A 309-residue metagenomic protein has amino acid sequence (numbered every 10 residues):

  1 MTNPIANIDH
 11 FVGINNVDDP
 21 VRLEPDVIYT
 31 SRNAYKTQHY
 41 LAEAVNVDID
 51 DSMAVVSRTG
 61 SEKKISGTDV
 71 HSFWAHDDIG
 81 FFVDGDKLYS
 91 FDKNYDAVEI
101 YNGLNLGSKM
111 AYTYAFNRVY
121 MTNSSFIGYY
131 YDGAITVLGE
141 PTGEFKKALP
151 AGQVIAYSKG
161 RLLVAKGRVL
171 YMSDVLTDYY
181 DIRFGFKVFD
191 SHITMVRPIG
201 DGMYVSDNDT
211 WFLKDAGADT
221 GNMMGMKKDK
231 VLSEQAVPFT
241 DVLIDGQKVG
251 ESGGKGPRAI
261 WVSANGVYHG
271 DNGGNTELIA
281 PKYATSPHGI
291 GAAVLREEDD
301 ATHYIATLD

Functional and structural regions predicted by a protein language model:
M1-D96, K146-A218, L308-D309: N-terminal beta-propeller domains
P4, I8-D18, P25, N117 (+1 more regions): Beta-sheet-dominated scaffold domains
S57-S66, Y101-L106, G289: Extracellular/surface-exposed low-complexity repeats and stalk/linker segments enriched in Gly/Pro and small polar
S90, M121, G128-Y130, M172 (+2 more regions): Conserved blade-register residue in beta-propeller folds
N94, D132-I135, G274: Asp-box/BNR beta-propeller loop motif
N94-N117: A broadly used, surface-exposed interaction patch
V98-G103, V137-T142, I182-G185, N222-D229 (+1 more regions): Beta-propeller fold detector
M110-P141: Hydrophobic or amphipathic alpha-helical targeting/insertion segments
